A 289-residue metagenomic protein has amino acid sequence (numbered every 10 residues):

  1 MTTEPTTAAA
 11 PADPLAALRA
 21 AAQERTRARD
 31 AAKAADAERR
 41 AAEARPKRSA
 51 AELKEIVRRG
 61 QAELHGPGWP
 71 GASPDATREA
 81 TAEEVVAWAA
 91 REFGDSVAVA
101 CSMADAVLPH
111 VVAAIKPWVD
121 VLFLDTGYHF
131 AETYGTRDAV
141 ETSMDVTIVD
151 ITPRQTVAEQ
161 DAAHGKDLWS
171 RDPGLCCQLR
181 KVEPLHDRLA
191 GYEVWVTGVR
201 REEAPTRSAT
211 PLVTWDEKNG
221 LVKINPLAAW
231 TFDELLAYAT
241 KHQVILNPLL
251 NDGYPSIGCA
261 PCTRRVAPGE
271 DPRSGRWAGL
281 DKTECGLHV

Functional and structural regions predicted by a protein language model:
T2-V289: Nucleotide-activated chemistry modules centered on ATP-dependent adenylation/adenylyltransferase
